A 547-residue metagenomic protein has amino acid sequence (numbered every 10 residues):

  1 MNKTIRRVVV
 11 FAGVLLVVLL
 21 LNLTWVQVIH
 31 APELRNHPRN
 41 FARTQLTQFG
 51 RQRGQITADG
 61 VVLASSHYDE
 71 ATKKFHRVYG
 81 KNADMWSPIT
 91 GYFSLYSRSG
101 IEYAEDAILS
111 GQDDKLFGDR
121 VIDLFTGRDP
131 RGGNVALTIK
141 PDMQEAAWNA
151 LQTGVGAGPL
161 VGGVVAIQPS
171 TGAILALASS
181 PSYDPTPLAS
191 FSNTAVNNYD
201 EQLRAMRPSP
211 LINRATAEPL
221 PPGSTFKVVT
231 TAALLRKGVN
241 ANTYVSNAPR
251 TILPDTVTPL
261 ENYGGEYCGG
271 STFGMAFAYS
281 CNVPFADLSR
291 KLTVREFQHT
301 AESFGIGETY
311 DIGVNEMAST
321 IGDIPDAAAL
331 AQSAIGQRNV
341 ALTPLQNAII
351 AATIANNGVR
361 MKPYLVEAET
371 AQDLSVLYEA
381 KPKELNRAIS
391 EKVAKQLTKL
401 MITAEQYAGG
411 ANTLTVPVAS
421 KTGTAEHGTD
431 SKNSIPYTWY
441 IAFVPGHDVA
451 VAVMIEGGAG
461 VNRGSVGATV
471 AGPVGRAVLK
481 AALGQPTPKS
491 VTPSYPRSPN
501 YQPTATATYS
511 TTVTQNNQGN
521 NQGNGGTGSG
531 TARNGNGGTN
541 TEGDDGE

Functional and structural regions predicted by a protein language model:
M1-A195, P219-P221, R295-S303, V461-P496 (+3 more regions): Periplasmic/cell-envelope proteins involved in peptidoglycan metabolism and beta-lactam response
N149, Y407, T504-T506, T531: Residue-level detector of intrinsically disordered, flexible termini and proteolytic processing junctions
I174-S224, V229-G457, G467, V513 (+4 more regions): Beta-lactam-recognizing serine transpeptidase/beta-lactamase-like catalytic domain environment
P496, N500-S510, T514: Ser/Thr-rich, Proline-interspersed low-complexity disordered segments
